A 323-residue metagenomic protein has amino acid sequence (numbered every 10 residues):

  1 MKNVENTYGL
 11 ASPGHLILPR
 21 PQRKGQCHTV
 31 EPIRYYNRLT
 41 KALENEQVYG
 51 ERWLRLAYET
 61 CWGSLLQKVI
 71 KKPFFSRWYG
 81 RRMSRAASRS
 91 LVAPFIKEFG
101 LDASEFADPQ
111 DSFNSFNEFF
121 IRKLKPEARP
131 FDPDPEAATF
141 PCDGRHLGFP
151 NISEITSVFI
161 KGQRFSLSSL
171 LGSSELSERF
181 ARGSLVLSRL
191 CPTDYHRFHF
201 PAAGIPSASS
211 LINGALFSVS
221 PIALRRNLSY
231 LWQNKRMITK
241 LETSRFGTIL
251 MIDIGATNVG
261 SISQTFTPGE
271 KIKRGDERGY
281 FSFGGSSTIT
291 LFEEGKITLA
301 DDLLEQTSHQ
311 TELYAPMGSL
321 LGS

Functional and structural regions predicted by a protein language model:
K2-S323: Contiguous, well-folded functional domains in the mature portion of proteins
